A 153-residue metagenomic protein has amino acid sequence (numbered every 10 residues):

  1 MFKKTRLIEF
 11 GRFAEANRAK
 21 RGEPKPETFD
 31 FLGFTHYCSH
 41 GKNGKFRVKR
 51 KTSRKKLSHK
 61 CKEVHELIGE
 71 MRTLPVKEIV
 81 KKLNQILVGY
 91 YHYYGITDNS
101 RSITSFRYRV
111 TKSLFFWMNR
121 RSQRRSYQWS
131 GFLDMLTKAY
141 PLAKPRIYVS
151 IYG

Functional and structural regions predicted by a protein language model:
M1-G153: Non-catalytic terminal/accessory segments
